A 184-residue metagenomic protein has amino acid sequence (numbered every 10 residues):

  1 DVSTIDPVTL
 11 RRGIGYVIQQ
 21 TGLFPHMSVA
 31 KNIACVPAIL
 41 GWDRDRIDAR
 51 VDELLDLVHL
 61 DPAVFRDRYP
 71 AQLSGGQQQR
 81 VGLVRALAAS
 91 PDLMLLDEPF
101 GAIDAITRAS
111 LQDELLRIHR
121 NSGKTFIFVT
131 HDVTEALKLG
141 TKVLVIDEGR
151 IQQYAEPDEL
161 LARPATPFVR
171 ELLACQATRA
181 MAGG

Functional and structural regions predicted by a protein language model:
A30-A38, D48, D52: Short helical segment in ABC ATPase nucleotide-binding domains corresponding to the A-loop/adjacent helical element
D45-V64, R117: Conserved ABC ATPase "signature" region
R68-L73, Q77: Conserved ABC ATPase signature
S90: Conserved catalytic motifs of ABC-family nucleotide-binding domains
M94-D97: Catalytic Walker B motif of ABC-type/P-loop ATPase nucleotide-binding domains
Y154-A155, R163: ABC ATPase "signature
